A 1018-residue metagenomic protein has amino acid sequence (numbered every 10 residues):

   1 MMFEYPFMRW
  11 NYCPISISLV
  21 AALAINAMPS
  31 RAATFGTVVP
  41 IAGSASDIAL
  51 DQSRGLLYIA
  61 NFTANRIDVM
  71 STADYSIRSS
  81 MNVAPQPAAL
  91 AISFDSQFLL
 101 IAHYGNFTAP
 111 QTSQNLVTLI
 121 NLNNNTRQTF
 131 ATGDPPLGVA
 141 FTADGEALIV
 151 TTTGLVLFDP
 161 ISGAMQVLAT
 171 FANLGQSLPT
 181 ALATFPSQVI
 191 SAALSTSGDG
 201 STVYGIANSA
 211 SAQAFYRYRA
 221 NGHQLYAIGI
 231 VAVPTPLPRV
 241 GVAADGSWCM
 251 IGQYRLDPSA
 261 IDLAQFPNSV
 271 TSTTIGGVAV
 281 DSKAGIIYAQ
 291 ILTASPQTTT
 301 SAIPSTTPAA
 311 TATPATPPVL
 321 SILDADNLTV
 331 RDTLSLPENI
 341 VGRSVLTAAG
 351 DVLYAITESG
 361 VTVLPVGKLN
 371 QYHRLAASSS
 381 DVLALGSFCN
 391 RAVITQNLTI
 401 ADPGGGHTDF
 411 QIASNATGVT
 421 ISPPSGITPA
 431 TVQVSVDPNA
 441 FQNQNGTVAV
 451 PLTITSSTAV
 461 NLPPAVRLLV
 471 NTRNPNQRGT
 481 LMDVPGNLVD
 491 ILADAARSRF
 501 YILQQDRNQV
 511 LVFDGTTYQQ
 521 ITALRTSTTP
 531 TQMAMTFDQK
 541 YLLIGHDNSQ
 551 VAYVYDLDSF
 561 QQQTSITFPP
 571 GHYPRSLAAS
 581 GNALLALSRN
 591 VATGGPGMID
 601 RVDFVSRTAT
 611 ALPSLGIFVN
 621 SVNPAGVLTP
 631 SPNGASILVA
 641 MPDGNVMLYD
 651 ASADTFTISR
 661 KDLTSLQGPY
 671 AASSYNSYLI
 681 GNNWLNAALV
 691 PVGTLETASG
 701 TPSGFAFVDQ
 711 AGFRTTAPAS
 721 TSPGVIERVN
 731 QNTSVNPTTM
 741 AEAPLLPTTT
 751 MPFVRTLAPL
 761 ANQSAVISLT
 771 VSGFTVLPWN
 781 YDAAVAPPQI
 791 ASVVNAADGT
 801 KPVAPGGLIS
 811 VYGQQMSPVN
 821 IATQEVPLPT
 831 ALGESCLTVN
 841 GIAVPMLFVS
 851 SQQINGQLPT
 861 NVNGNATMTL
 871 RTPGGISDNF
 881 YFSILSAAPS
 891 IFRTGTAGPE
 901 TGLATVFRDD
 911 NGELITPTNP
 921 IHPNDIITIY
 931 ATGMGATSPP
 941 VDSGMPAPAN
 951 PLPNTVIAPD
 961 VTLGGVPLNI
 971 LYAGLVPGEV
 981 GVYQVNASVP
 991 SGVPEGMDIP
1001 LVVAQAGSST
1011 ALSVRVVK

Functional and structural regions predicted by a protein language model:
A33-P40, S76-M81, N125-A131, A164-F185 (+10 more regions): A short beta-strand motif characteristic of beta-propeller blades
S44-A49, Q86-I92, D134-D144, N173-G198 (+10 more regions): Repeated scaffold domains used in trafficking and secretory/extracellular systems, primarily beta-propellers
L57, L99, A147-L148, V203 (+10 more regions): Hydrophobic beta-strand positions that form the internal "hydrophobic ladder" of WD40/Gbeta-like beta-propeller blades
A64-R66, G105-P110, G154-V156, N208-A212 (+9 more regions): Short glycine/acidic-enriched loop and turn motifs that connect beta-strands
S71-Y75, N121-N125, D159-G163, R219-H223 (+10 more regions): Short loop/turn segments that connect beta-strands within beta-propeller blades
N339-Y372, T748-A784: Blade-level signature of beta-propeller repeat domains, shared across WD40, Kelch, NHL, RCC1 and BNR/Asp-box propellers
G367-R478: Feature for long, exposed domains in two main contexts
W779-K1018: A sequence-level detector for low-complexity, Ser/Thr- and acidic-rich stretches
